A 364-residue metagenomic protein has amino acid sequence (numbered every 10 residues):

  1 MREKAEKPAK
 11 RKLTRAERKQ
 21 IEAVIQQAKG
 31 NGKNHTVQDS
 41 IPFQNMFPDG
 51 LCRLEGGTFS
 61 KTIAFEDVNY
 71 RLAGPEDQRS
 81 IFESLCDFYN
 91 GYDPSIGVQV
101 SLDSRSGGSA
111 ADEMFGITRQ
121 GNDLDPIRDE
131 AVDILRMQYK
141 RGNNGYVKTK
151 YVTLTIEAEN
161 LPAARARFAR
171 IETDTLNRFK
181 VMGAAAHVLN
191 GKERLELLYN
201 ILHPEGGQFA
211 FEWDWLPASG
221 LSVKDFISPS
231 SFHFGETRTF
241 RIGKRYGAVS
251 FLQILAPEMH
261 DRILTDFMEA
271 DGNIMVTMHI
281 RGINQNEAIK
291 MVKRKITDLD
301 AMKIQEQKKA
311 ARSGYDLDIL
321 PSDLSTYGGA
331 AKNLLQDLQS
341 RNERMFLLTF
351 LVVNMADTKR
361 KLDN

Functional and structural regions predicted by a protein language model:
M1-N364: Extended, folded cores of ATP/NTP-driven motor/assembly subunits in large transport and secretion machines
